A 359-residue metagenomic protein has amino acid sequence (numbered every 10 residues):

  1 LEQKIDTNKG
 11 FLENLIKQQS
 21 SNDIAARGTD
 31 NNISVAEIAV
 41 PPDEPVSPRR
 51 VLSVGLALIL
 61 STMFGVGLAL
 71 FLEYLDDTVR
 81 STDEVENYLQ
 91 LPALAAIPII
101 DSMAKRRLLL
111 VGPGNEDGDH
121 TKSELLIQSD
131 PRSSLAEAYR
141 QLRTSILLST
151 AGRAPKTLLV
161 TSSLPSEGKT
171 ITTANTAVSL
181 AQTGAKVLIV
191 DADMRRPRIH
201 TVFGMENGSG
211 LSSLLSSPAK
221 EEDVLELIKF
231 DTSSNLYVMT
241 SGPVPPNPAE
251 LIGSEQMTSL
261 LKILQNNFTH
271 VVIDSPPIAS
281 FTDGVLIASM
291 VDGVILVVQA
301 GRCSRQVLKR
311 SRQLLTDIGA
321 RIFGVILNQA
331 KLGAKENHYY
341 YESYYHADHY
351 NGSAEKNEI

Functional and structural regions predicted by a protein language model:
L1-D43, T82: Non-transmembrane alpha-helical coiled-coil
G10, G28-D30, P155, I171 (+2 more regions): Extracytoplasmic
V40-V54: Membrane-interface helix-start motif
L52-T176, A181-K186, M194-R198, V202-S209 (+4 more regions): Short boundary/hinge segments that flank catalytic cores
L215-V244: Nucleotide-state-sensitive switch-loop elements of NTP-binding domains
S241-F281, A288: Phosphate-binding/switch loop-helix module in NTP-utilizing enzymes
H270, G293-L296, G324: Well-ordered beta-strand positions
S275-S280, V291-K309: Conserved Switch II/interswitch segment of TRAFAC-class P-loop GTPases
